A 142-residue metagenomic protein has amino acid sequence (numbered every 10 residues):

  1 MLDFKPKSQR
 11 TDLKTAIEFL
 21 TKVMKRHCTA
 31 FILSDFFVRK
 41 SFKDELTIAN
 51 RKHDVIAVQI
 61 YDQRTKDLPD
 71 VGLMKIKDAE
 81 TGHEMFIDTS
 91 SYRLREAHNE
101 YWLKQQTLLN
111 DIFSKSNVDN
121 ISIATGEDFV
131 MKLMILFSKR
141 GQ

Functional and structural regions predicted by a protein language model:
M1-C28, K40-F42, I60-D62: Von Willebrand factor
K22-R26, V38, D44-Q142: Von Willebrand factor type A / integrin I
T29-D35: Acidic beta-strand-to-loop metal/phosphate-binding motif
